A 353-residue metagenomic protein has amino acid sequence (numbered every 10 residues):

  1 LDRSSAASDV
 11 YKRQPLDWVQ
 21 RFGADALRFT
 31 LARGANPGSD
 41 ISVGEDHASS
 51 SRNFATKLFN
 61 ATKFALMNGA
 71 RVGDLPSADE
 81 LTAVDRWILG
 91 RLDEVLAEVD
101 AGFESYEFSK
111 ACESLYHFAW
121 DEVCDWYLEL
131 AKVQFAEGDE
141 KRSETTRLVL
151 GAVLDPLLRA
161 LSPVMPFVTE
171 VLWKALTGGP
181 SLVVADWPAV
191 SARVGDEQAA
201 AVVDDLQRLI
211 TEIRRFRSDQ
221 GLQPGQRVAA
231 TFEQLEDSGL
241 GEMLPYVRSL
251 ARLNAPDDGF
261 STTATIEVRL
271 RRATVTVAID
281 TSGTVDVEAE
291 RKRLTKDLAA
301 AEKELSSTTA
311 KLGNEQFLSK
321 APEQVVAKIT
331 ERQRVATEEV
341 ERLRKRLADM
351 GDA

Functional and structural regions predicted by a protein language model:
S5-D9, R13, D17-V19, G44-A353: Feature 926 captures the class I aminoacyl-tRNA synthetase adenylation module centered on the KMSKS loop
S5-S39: Alpha-helical recognition segments enriched in aromatics with Gly/Pro capping that present substrate-recognition
